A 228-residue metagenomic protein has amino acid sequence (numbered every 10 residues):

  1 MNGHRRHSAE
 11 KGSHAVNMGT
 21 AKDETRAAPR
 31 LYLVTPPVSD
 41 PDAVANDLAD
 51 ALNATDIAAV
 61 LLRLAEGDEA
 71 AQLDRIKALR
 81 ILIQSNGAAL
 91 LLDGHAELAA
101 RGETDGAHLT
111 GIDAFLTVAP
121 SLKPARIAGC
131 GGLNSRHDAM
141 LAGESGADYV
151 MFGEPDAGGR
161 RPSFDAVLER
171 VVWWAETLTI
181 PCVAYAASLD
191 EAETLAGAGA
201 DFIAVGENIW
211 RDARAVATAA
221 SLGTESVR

Functional and structural regions predicted by a protein language model:
N2-L109, L122-D148, T179-C182, L189-E193 (+1 more regions): Conserved N-terminal beta1-alpha1 strand-loop-helix module at the mouth
L33, G111-V118, M151-R161, A196-L222: Glycine-rich phosphate-binding active-site loops on the catalytic face of alpha/beta enzymes
E69, R161-F164: A generic helix-loop boundary/linker signal
S121-K123, F164-L178: Conserved catalytic cores of soluble enzyme domains, especially glycine-rich substrate-binding beta-alpha loops
